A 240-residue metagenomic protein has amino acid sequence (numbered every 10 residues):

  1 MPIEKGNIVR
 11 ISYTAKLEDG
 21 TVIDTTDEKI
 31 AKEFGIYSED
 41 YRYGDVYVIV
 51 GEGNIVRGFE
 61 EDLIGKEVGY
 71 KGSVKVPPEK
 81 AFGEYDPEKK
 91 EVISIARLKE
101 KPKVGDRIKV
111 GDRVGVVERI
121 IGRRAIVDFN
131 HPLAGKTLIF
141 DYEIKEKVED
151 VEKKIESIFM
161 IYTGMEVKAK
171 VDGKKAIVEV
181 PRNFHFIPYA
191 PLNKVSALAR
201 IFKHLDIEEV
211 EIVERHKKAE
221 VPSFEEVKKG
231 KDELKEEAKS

Functional and structural regions predicted by a protein language model:
M1-S240: FKBP-type peptidyl-prolyl cis-trans isomerases
